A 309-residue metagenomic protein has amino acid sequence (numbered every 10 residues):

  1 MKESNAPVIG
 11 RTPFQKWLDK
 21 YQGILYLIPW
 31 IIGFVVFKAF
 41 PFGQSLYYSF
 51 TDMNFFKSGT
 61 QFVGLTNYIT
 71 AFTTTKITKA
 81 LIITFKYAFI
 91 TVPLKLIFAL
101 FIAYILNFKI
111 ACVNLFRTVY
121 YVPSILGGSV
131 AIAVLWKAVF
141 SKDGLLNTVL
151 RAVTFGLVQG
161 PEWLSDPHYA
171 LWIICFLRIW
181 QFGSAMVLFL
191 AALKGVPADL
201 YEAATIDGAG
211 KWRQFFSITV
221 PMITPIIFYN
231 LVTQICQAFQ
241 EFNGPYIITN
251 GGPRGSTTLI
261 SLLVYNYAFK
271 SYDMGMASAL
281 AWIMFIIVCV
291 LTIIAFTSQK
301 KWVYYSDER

Functional and structural regions predicted by a protein language model:
M1-W17: Short, Lys/Arg-rich, polar N-terminal cytosolic tail immediately upstream of the first transmembrane signal-anchor
K16-R309: A structural signal for multi-pass alpha-helical bundles of membrane permease subunits that mediate small-molecule
